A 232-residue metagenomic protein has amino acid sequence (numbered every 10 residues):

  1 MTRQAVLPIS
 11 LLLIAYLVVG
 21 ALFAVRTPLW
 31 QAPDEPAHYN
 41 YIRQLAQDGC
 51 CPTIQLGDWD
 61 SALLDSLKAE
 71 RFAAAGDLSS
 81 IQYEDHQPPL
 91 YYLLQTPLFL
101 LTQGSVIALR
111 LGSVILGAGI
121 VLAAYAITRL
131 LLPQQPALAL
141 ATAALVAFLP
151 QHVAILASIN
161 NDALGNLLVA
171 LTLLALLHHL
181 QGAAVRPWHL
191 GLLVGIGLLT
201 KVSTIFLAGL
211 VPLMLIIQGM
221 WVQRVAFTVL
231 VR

Functional and structural regions predicted by a protein language model:
M1-L22, W30, R129, L230-R232: Start-transfer (signal-anchor) and selected internal transmembrane alpha helices of multi-pass inner/ER membrane
P33, G112-L116, A141-L171, A175-L176 (+2 more regions): Multi-pass, polyprenyl lipid-linked donor-dependent membrane glycosyltransferases
R43-L109: Interfacial juxtamembrane loops and adjacent helix segments that form the catalytic/substrate-binding surfaces
S105-L132, L171: Transmembrane-helix motifs of polytopic, lipid-linked glycan transferases
A123-A126, L164-Q181, L193-V194: Specific aromatic-rich, kink-prone transmembrane helix
R129-L132, T172-W188, G219: Membrane-interface transmembrane helices that cradle and orient dolichyl/undecaprenyl
Q181-A183, L207-R232: Perimembrane helix-loop-helix junctions
P187-V202, L207-A208, P212: Membrane-interface alpha helices of multi-pass inner-membrane proteins
